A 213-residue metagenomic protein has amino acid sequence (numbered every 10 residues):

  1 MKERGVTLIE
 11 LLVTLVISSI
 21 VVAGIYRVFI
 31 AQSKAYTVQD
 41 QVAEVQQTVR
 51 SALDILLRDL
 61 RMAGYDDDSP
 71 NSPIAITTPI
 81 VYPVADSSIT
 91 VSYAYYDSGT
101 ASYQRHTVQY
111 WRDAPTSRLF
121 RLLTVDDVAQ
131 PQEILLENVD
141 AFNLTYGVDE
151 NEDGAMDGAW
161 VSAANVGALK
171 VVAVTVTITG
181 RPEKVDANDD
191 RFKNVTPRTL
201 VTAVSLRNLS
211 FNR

Functional and structural regions predicted by a protein language model:
K2-F29: N-terminal single-pass transmembrane signal-anchor helix
V6-I9, I89, V108, V172-V174 (+1 more regions): Residue-level detector of short, conserved catalytic/binding motifs and their immediate flanks
L12-V16, D40-E44, V195: A short N-terminal beta->alpha junction/helix N-cap motif
G24-L136, L206: Extracytoplasmic beta-strand-rich oligomerization domains located immediately C-terminal to a leader/signal peptide
E44, A129-R213: Short linear sequence signals and composition-biased patches located at protein termini or domain-edge surfaces
